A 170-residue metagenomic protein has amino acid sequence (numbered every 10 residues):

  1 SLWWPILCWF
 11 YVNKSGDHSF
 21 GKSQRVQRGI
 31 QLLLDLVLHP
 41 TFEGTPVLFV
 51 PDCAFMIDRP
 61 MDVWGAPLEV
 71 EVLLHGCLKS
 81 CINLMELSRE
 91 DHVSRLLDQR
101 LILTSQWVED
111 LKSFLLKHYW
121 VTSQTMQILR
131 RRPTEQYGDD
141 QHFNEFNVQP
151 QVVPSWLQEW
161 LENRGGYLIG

Functional and structural regions predicted by a protein language model:
S1-T45, L68-E71, H75: Aromatic-rich carbohydrate-recognition surfaces in CAZymes
W3, S23, V37, F55-D58 (+3 more regions): Aromatic-enriched hydrophobic runs in primary sequence
F20-G21, D58-M61, H92-R95: A generic structural signal for short coil/turn motifs at secondary-structure boundaries
G29, L36, D58-D62, P133-Q136 (+1 more regions): Short alpha-helical interface elements
F49-P67: Acidic/His metal-coordination segments adjacent to aromatic residues that form catalytic metal sites in metalloenzymes
P51, W64, L73-G170: Catalytic cores of carbohydrate-active enzymes
